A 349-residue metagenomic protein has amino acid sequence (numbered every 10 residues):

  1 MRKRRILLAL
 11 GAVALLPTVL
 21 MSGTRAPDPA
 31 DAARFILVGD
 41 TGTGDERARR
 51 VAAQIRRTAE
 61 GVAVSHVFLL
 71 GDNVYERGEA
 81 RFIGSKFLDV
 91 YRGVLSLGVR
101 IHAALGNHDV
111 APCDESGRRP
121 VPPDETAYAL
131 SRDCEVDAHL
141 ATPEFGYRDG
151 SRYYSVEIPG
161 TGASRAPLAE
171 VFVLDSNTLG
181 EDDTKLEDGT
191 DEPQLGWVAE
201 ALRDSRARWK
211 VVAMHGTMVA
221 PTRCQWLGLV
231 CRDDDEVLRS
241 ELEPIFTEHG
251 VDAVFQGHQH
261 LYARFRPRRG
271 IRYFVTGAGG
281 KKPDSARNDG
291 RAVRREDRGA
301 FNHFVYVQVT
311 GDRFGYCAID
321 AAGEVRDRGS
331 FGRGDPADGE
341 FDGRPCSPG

Functional and structural regions predicted by a protein language model:
R4-M21: Secretory targeting and sorting signals
S22-F82, P221: N-terminal active-site segment of His-dependent metallophosphoesterases
F35-L37, V67-L69, A103, V212 (+1 more regions): Residue-level marker for buried hydrophobic side chains located in beta-strands that build the well-ordered beta-sheet
D40, G71-D72, G106-N107, L174 (+2 more regions): Active-site glycine-centered loops adjacent to acidic/histidine catalytic or metal-binding residues that shape
T43, Y75, T178, M218 (+1 more regions): Short, glycine/acidic-enriched loop or turn micro-motifs at the edges of active sites
G78-K210, R223-A253, L261-T310: Extended active-site neighborhood of metal-dependent phosphoesterases/phosphodiesterases
T217-M218, G228: C-terminal structured domain segments across diverse proteins
E296-G349: A short C-terminal boundary segment appended to hydrolase-like catalytic domains
